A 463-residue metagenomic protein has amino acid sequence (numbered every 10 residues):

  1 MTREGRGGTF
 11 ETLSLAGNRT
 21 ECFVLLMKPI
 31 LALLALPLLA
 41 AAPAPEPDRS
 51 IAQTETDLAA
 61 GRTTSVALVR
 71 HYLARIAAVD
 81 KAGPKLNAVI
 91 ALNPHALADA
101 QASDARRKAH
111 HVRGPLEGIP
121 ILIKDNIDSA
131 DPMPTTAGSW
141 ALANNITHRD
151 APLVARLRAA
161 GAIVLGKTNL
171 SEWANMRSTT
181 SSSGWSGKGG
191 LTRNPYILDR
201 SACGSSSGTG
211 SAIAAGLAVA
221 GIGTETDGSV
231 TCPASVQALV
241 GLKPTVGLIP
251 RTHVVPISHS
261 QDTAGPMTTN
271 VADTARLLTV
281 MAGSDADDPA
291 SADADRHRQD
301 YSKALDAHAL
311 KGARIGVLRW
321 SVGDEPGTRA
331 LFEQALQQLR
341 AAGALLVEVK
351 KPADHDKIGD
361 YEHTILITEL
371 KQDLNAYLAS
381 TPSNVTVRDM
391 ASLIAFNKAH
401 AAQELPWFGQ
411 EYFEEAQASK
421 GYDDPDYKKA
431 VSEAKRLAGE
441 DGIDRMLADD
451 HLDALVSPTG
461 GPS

Functional and structural regions predicted by a protein language model:
K28-A40: Bacterial N-terminal signal peptides
P43-D227, T245, G312, Q337 (+3 more regions): Gly/Ser-rich catalytic/binding loops embedded in alpha/beta enzyme cores
Y72, T274, I315, L339 (+1 more regions): Residue-level signal for inorganic ion chemistry
E117-A137, K303-L318, I367-G439: Short helix-loop capping/hinge segments that flank enzyme active sites or metal/cofactor-binding pockets
S186, V230, V236-H253: Flexible glycine/proline-rich, aromatic-decorated loop/lid segments
A215, K243-Q334, A342, A353-D356 (+1 more regions): A short helix-breaking turn/cap at a secondary-structure junction
E433-D441, R445-S463: An extended, acidic, His-containing surface patch that forms the Zn2+-binding/catalytic region of metallohydrolases
